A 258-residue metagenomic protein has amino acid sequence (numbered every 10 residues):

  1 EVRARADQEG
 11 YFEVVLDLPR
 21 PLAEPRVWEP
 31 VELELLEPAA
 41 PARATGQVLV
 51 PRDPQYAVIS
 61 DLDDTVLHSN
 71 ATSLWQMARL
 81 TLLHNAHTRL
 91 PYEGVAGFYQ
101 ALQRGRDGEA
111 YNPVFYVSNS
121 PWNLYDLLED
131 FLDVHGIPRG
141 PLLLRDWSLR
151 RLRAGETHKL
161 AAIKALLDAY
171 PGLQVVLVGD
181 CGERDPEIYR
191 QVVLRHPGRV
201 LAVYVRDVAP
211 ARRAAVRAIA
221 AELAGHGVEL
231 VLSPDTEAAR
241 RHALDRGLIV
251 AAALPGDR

Functional and structural regions predicted by a protein language model:
E1-V50: Beta-strand-enriched, solvent-exposed domains that form extended recognition/catalytic surfaces
A4-Q8, A44-T157: Alpha-helical substrate-recognition element adjacent to the catalytic core
L16, F98-Q100, I188-V192: Short, well-ordered amphipathic alpha-helices
P21-A23, P38-A40, Q55, L149 (+1 more regions): Generic "edge-of-domain/loop-turn" microfeature
A23-P25, Q103-E109, V193-P197: Alpha-helix termini
A23-P25, S69, R212: Intrinsically disordered, low-complexity acidic/polar segments
S120-R258: C-terminal cap/substrate-recognition subdomain and adjoining C-terminal extension of metal-dependent phosphatase-like
